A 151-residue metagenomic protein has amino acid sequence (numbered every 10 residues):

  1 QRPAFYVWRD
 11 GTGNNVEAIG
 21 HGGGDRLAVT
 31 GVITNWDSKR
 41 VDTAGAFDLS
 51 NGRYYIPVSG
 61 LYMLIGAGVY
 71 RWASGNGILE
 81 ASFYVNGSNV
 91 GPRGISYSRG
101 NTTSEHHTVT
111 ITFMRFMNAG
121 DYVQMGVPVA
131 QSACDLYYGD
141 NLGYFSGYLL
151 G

Functional and structural regions predicted by a protein language model:
Q1-N76, N89, R99, A133-G151: Terminal (often C-terminal
V41-A44, T102-S104, Q124-P128: A short linear-motif detector with a strong N-terminal bias
N51-R53, E80, T112: Short, acidic/polar N-cap/turn motifs at the starts of alpha helices
G60-Y70, T108-T112, D121-P128: Extracellular beta-strand-rich recognition modules
E80-Y84, Q124: Beta-strand signatures of extracellular beta-sandwich domains
V85, N89-A119: Glycine-rich strand-loop-strand elements at beta-sheet edges
